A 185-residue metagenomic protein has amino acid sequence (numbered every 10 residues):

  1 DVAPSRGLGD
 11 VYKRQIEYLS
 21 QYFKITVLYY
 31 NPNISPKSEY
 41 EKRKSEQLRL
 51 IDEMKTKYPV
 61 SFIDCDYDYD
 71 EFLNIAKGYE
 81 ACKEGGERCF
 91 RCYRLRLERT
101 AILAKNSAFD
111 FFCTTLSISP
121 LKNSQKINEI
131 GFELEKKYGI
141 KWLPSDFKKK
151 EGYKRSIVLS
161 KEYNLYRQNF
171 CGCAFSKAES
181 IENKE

Functional and structural regions predicted by a protein language model:
D1-L8, Y12: Single conserved hydrophobic/aromatic residue that forms the stacking wall/gate of nucleotide- or nucleobase-binding
D10-F23, A101: Histidine-anchored nucleotide/phosphate-binding helix
K24-P36: A short beta-strand-loop structural module common to alpha/beta enzyme folds
K44-V60: Short, structured active-site "lid" loops
K55-N74: A conserved beta-strand->alpha-helix junction
L73-G85: Surface-exposed, active-site-proximal loop segments in enzymatic domains
K83-K148: Active-site adenylate/phosphate-handling loop in enzymes that bind or generate adenylated species
K126-E185: Auxiliary Fe-S-binding modules of radical SAM enzymes
